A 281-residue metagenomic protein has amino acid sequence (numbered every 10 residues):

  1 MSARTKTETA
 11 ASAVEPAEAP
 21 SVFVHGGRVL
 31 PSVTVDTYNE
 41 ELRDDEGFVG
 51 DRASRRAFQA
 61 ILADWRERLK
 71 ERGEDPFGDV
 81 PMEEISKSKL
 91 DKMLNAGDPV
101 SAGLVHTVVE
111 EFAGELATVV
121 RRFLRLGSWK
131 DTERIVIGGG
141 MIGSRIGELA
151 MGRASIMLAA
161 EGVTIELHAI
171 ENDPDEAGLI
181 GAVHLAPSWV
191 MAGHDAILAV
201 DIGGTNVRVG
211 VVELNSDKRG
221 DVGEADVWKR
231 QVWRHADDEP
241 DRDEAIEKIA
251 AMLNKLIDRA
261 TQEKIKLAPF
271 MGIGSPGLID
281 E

Functional and structural regions predicted by a protein language model:
M1-F270: ATP-binding/phosphotransfer module of carbohydrate and carboxylate kinases, centering on a glycine-rich
P269-M271, P276-E281: Mid-protein regulatory/catalytic core that forms ligand/cofactor-binding pockets and protein-protein interaction
